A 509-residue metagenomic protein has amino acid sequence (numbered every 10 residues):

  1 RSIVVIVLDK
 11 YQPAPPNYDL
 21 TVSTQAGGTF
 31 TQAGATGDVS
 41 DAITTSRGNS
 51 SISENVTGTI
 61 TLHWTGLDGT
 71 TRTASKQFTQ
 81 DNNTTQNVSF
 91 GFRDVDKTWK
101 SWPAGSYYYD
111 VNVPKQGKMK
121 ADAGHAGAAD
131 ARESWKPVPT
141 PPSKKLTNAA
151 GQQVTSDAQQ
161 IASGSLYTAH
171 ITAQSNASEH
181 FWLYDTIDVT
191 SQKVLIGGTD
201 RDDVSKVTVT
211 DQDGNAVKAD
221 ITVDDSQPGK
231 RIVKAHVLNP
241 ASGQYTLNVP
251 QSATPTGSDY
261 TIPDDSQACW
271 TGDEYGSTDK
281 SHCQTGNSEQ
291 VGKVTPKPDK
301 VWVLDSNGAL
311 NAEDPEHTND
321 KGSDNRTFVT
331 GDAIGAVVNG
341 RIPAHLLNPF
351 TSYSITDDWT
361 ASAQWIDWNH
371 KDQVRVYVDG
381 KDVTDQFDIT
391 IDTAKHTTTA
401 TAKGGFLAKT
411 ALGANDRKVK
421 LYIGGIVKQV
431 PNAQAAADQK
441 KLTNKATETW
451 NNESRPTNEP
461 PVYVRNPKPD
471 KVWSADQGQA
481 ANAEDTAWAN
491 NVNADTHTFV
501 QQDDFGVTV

Functional and structural regions predicted by a protein language model:
R1, S40-I43, Y107-K115, A169-I171 (+10 more regions): OB-fold and OB-like beta-barrel modules that bind single-stranded nucleic acids
S2-D19, K118-T147, G151, T256-K321 (+4 more regions): Extracellular/luminal low-complexity Ser/Thr/Pro-rich, glycosylation-prone repeat/linker regions
G27-Q32, S156-Q160, S323-T327: Short beta-strand segments of immunoglobulin-like
G37-R47, I161-Y184, D324-Y353, E484-N490 (+2 more regions): Short beta-strand elements of extracellular/lumenal beta-sandwich folds
N49-T59, F350, I366-D367: Solvent-exposed loop/turn segments flanking beta-strands in beta-repeat/beta-sandwich domains
L67-S75, W182-I232, F350-G405, V507: A surface/secretory-pathway sequence property marking extracellular, secreted, or lumenal proteins enriched
K76-D96: A beta-strand/beta-hairpin structural motif
F92-P103, H170, G229-Q267, G272 (+2 more regions): Low-complexity, intrinsically disordered segments enriched in Ser/Thr together with acidic residues
